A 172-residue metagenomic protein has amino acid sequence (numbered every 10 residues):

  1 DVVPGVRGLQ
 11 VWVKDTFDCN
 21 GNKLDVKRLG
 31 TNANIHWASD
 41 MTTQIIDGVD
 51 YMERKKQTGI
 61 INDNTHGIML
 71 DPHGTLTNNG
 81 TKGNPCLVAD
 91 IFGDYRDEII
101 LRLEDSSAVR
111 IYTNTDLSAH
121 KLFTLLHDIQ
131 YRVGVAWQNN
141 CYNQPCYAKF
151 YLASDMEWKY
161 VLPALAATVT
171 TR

Functional and structural regions predicted by a protein language model:
D1-R172: Beta-propeller-forming repeat regions
